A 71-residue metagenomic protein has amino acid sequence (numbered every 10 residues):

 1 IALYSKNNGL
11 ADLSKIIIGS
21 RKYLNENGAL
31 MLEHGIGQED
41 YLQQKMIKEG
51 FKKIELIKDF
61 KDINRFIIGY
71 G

Functional and structural regions predicted by a protein language model:
I1-D12: Mobile active-site "lid"/loop adjacent to the S-adenosyl-L-methionine
L3-S5, Y23-E26: Helix-to-beta-strand junctions that scaffold the AdoMet/dcAdoMet cofactor pocket in Class I SAM-dependent enzymes
G9, Q38-E39, D62: Alpha-helix N-cap/loop-to-helix initiation residues
L10-L13, A29, G71: Broad hydrophobic/π-residue packing in well-ordered secondary structure
K15-I16, E33-E49: Short alpha-helix
I16-S20, G28: Class I S-adenosylmethionine-dependent transferase superfamily signal
R21, N25, Q43-G71: Core SAM-dependent methyltransferase catalytic element
A29-H34, L56-I57: Conserved active-site loop/cleft motifs that coordinate metal ions or position small ligands
